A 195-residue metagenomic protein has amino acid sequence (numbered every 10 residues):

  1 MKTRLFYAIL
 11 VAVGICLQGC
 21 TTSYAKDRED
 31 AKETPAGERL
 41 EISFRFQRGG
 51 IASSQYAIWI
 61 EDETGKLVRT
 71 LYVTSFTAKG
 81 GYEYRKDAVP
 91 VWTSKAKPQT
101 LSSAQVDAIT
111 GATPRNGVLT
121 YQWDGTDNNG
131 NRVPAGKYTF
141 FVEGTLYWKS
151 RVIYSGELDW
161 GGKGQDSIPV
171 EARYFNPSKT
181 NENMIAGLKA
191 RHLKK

Functional and structural regions predicted by a protein language model:
M1-I9: Bacterial N-terminal signal peptides that target proteins for export
Q18-G19: C-terminal motif of bacterial Sec signal peptides marking the signal peptidase cleavage site
S23-Y72, F76-T77, K149-K195: Primarily secretory-pathway and cell-envelope proteins
Y56, Y121, Y138: Residue-level detector of short, conserved catalytic/binding motifs and their immediate flanks
E63-P134: Structured domain cores in non-transmembrane regions
G136-V142: Short, aromatic- and glycine-rich surface loops/edge beta-strands on solvent-exposed regions
E143-Y147: Beta-strand-rich extracellular modules
